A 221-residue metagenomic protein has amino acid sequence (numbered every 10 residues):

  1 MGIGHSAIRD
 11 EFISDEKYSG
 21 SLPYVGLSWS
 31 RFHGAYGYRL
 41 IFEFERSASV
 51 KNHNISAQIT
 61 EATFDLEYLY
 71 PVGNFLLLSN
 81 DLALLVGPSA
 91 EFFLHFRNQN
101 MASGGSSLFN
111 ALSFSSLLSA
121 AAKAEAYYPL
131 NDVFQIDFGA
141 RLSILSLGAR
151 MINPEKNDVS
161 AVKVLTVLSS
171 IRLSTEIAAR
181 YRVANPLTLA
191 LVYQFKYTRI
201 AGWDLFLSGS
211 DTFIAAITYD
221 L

Functional and structural regions predicted by a protein language model:
M1-I3, Y38-F42, V86-A90, A122 (+4 more regions): Membrane-embedded beta-strand positions of outer-membrane beta-barrel proteins
M1-S49, T218-L221: Short glycine/proline- and aromatic-enriched beta-strand/turn motifs that initiate or cap beta-hairpins
I3-E11, F42-V50, A90-N98, L142-G148 (+2 more regions): Transmembrane beta-strands of outer-membrane beta-barrel pores
R9-K17, S47-Q58, G105-L112, S160-L165 (+1 more regions): Extracellular loop and loop/strand-boundary signature of outer-membrane beta-barrel proteins
K17-V25, Y36, S56-F64, L82 (+3 more regions): Residues that define the transmembrane beta-barrel architecture of outer-membrane proteins
V25-H33, F64-N74, A90-F92, A120-Y128 (+3 more regions): Residues on the lipid-exposed face of transmembrane beta-strands in outer-membrane beta-barrel proteins
S30-G37, V72-L84, L130-I136, A184-P186: Short loop/turn motifs that connect adjacent beta-strands in outer-membrane beta-barrel proteins
Q99-P186, Y197, L221: Outer-membrane beta-barrel transmembrane domain signature
